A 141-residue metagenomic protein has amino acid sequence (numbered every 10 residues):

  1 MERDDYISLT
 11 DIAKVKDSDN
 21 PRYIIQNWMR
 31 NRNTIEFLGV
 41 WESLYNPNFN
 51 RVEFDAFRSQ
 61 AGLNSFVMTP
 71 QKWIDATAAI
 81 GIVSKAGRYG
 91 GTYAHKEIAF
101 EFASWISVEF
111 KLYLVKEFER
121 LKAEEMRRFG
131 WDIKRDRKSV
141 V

Functional and structural regions predicted by a protein language model:
M1-V141: An anion-engaging/catalytic patch
